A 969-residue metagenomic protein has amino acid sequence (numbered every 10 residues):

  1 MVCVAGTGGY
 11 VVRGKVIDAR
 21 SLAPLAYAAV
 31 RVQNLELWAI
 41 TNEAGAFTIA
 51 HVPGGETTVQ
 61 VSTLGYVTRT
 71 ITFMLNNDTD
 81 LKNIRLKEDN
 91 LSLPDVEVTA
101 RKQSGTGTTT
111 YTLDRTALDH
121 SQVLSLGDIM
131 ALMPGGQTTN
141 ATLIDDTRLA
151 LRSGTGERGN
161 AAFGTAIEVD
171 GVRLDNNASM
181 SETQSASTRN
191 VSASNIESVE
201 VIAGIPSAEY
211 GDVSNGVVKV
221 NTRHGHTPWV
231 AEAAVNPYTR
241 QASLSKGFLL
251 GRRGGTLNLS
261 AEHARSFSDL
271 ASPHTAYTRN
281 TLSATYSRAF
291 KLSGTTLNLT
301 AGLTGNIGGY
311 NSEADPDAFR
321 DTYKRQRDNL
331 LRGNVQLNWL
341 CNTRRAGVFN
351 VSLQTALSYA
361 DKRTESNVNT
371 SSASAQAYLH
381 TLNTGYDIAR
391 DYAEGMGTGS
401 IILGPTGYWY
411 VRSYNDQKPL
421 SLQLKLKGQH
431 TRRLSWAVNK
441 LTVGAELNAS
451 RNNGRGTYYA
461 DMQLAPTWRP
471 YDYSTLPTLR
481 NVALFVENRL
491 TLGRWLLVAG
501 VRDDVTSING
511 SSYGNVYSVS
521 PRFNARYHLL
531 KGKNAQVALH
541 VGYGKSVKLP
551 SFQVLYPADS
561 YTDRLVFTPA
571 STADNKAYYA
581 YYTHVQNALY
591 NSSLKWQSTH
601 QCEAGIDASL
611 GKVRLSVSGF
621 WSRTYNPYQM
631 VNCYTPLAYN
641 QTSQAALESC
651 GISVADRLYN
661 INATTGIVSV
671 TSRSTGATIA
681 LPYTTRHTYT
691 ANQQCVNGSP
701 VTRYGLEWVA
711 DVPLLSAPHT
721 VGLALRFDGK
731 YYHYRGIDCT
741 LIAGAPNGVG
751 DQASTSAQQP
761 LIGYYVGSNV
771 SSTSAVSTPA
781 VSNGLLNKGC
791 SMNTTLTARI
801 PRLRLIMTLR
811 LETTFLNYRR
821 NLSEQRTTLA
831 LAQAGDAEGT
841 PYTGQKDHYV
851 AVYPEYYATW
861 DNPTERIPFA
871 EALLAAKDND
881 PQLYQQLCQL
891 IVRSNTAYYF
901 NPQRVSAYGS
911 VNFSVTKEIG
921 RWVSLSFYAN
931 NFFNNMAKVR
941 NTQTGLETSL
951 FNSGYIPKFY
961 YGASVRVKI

Functional and structural regions predicted by a protein language model:
V4, K15-S21, A28-R31, S62-Y66 (+1 more regions): Short, acidic, small-residue-rich periplasmic hinge/interaction motif at the N-terminus of Gram-negative outer-membrane
L81-R85, L126-I129, R148-A150, E168 (+2 more regions): N-terminal periplasmic accessory domains that precede and gate Gram-negative outer-membrane beta-barrel machines
G127, A131-R173: Extracytoplasmic beta-strand/coil segments of soluble accessory domains associated with Gram-negative outer-membrane
V172-I202: Short acidic/polar hinge/loop motifs at secondary-structure boundaries that mediate gating or recognition
S198-I205, V217-F248, A261-Y277: Short strand-turn segments of transmembrane beta-barrel domains in outer membranes, especially the first one or two
F290-N306, Q326-S512: Face-selective signature of the C-terminal outer-membrane beta-barrel domain
T491-R494, W621-R623, N640-A830: Gram-negative outer-membrane beta-barrel transporters
T624-N626, T635, E812-S894, S906-Y908 (+1 more regions): C-terminal beta-signal and adjacent terminal beta-strands/loops of Gram-negative outer-membrane beta-barrel proteins
